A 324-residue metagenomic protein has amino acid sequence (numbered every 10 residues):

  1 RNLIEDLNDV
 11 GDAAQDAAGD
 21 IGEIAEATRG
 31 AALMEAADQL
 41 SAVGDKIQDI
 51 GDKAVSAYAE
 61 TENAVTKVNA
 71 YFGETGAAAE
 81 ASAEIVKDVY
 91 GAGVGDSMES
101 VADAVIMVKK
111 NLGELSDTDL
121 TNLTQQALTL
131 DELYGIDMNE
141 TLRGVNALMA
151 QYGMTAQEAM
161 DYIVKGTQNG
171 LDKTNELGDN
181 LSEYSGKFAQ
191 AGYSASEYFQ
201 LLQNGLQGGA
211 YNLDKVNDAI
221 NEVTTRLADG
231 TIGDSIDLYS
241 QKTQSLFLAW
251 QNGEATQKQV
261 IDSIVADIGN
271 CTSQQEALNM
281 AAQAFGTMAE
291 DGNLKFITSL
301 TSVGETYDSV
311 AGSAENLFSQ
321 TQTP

Functional and structural regions predicted by a protein language model:
R1-L7, G11, E222-T225: Short, low-complexity N-terminal tether/leader segments at secretion or assembly junctions of large, surface-exposed
E5, D12-D161, K165-D179, F188-S196 (+7 more regions): A short, structural motif
S196-Q203, N217: EAAAR-patterned alpha-helical heptad-repeat segments
D214-T224: Disulfide-stabilized extracellular beta-strand modules
A281, D291-L294: Polar, low-complexity export/assembly segments characteristic of proteins that are secreted or assemble on the cell
